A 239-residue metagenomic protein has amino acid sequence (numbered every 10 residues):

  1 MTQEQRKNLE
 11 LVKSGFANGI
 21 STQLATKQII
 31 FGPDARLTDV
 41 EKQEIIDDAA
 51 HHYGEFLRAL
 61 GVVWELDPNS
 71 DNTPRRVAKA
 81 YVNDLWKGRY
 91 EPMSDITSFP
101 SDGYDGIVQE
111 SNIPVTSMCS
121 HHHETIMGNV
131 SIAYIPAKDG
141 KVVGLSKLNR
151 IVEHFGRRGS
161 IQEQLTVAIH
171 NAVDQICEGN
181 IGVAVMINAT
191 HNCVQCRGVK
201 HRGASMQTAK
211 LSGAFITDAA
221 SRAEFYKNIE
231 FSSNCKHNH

Functional and structural regions predicted by a protein language model:
M1-H239: A domain-level signal for the structural core that forms small-molecule/cofactor-binding pockets and catalytic centers
